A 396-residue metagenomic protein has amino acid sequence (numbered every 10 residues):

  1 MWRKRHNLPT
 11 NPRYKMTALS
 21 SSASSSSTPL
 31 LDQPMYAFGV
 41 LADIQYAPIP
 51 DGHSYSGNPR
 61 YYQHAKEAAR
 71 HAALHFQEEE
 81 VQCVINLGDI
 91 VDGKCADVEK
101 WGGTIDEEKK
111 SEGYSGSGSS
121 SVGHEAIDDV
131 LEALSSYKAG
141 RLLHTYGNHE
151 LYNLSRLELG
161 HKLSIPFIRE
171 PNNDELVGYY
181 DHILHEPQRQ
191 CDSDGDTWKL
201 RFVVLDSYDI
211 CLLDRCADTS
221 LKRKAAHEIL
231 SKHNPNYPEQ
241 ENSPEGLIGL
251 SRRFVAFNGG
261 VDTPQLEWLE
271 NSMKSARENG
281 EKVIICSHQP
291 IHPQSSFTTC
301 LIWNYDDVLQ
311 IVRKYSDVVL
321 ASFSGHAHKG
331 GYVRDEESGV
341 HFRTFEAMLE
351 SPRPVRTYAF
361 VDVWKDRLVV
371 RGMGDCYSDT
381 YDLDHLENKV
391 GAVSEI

Functional and structural regions predicted by a protein language model:
W2-G123: N-terminal active-site segment of His-dependent metallophosphoesterases
N11-Y14, T28-L30, S56-P59, C95-R277 (+4 more regions): Extended active-site neighborhood of metal-dependent phosphoesterases/phosphodiesterases
F38-V40, V84-N86, H144, I285 (+1 more regions): Residue-level marker for buried hydrophobic side chains located in beta-strands that build the well-ordered beta-sheet
D43, G88-D89, G147-N148, L205 (+2 more regions): Active-site glycine-centered loops adjacent to acidic/histidine catalytic or metal-binding residues that shape
P48, G93-C95, E99, H292-S295 (+2 more regions): Short, solvent-exposed loop/turn segments at secondary-structure junctions
M273-Q294: Short acidic, glycine-rich surface-loop motifs adjacent to enzyme active sites
I285-I291, L320-G330: Histidine-centered catalytic micro-motifs
